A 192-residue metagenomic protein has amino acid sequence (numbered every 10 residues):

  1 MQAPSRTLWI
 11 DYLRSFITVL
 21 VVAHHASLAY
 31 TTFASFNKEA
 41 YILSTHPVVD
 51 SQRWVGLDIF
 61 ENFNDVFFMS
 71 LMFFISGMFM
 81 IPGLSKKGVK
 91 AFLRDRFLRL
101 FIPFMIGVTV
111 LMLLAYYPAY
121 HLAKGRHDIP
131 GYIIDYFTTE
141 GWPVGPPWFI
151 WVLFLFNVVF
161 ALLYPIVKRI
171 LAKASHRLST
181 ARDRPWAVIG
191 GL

Functional and structural regions predicted by a protein language model:
M1-L192: Membrane-cytosol interface segments of multi-pass membrane proteins, especially ER/Golgi lipid-handling enzymes
